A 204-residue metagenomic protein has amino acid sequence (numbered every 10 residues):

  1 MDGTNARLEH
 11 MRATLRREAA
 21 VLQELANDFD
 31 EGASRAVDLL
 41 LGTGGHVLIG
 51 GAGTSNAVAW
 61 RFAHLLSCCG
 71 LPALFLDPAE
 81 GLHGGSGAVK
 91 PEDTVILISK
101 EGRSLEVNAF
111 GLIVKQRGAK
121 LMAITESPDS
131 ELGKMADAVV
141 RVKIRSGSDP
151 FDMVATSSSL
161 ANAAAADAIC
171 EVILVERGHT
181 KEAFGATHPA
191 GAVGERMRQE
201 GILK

Functional and structural regions predicted by a protein language model:
M1-G42: An N-terminal, well-structured beta->alpha segment
T14, L25-D28, V172, T187 (+1 more regions): Residues that form generic nucleotide/phosphate-binding pockets
F29, A36, T43, V58 (+2 more regions): Residue-level signal for alpha-helical context at structural boundaries
L41, G45-R177: Glycine-rich phosphate-binding loops that contact phosphosugars or nucleotide phosphates
K134, S148, L174-K204: Internal, active-site/partner-interface "lid" segment
